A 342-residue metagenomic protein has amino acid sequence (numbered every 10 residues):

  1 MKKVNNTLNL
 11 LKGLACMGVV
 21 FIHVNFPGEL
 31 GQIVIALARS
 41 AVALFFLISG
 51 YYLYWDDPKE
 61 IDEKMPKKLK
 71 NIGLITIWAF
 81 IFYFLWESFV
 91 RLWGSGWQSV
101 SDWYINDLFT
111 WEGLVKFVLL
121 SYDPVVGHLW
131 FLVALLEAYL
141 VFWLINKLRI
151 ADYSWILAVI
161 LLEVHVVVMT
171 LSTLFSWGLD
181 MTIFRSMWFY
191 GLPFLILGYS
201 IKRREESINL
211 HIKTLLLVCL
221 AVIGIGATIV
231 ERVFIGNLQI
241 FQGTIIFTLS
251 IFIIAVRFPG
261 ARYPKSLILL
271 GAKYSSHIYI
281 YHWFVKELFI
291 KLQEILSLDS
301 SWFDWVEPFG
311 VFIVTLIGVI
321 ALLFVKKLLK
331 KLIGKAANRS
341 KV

Functional and structural regions predicted by a protein language model:
M1-V167, I295-V342: Membrane-cytosol interface segments of multi-pass membrane proteins, especially ER/Golgi lipid-handling enzymes
L14-F21, D102-N106, H128-L132, R185-P193 (+1 more regions): Hydrophobic alpha-helical transmembrane segments
M17-N25, F80-I81, V159-T173, V218-R232 (+1 more regions): Aromatic-anchored segments of alpha-helical transmembrane domains
L30-V42, V118-A134, T173-F194, T228-S250 (+1 more regions): Interfacial loop-to-helix transition and helix-capping segments at the boundaries of transmembrane helices
F46-S49, L74, W78, F82 (+12 more regions): Hydrophobic faces of alpha-helical transmembrane segments in multi-pass integral membrane proteins
G94-Y104, S275-E287: Juxtamembrane non-transmembrane "cap" segments at the membrane-aqueous interface of multi-pass membrane proteins
E137-F175, W188-E205, H211-I229, G243-P259: Hydrophobic transmembrane helix bundles of membrane-integrated enzymes that assemble and modify cell-envelope
E206-L269, Y274, F284, F289-Q293 (+1 more regions): Alpha-helical transmembrane segments and terminal signal-anchor/GPI-anchor hydrophobic tails, characterized by long
